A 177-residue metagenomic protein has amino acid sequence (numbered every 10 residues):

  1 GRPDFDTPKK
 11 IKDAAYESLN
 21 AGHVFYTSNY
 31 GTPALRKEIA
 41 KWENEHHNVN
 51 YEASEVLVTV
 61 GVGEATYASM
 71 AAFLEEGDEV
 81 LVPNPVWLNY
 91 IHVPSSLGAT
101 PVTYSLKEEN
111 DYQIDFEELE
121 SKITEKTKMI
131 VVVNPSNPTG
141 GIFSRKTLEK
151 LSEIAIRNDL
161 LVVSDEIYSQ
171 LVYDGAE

Functional and structural regions predicted by a protein language model:
G1-G61, A68: N-terminal small-domain helix-loop-helix segment of the aminotransferase-like
R2-P3, G63, N134-P138: Short glycine-rich anion-binding loops that position phosphate/pyrophosphate groups of nucleotides and phosphorylated
D6, T66, Y90-I91, T139-G140: Glycine/Thr-rich phosphate-binding loops of Rossmann-like dinucleotide-binding domains
N50-V56, E76-E79, K126: Short acidic capping loops at alpha-helix termini that bridge into adjacent secondary structure
A72-P94: Conserved PLP-anchoring active-site segment centered on the Schiff-base-forming lysine
S95-V102: A short helix-loop-beta submotif of the ANL/AMP-binding
V102, L106-A176: Active-site phosphate-binding strand-loop segment of PLP-dependent enzymes
